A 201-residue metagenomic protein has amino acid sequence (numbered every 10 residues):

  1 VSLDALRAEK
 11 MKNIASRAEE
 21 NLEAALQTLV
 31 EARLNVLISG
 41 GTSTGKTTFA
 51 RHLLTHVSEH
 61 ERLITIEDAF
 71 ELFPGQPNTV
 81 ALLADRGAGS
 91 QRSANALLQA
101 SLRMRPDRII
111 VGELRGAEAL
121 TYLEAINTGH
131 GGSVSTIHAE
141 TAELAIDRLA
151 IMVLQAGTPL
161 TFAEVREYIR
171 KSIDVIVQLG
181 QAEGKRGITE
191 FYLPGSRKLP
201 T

Functional and structural regions predicted by a protein language model:
V1-A32: P-loop NTP-binding catalytic core
E19, E23, Q27, R33-V36 (+3 more regions): Switch/coupling sub-region of P-loop NTPases
K46: Conserved lysine of the Walker
E167-T201: Conserved P-loop NTPase
